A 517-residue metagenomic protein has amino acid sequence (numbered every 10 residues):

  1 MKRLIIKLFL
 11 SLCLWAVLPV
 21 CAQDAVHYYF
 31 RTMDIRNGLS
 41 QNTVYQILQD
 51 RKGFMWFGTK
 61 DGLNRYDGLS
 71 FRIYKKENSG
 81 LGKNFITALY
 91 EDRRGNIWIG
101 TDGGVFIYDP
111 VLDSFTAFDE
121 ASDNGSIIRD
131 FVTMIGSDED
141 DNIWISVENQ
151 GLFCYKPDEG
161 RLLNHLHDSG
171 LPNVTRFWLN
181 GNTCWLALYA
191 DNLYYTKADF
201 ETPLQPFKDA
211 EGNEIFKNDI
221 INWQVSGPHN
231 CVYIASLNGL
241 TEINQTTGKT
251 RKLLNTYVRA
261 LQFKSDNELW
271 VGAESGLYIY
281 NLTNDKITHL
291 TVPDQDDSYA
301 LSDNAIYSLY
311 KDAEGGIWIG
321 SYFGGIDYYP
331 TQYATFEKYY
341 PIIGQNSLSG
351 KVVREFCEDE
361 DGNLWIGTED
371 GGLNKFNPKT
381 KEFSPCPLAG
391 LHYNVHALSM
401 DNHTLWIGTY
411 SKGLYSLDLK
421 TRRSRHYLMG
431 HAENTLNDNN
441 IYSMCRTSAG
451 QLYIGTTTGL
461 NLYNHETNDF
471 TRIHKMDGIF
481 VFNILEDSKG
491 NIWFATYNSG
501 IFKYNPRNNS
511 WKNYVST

Functional and structural regions predicted by a protein language model:
M1-T517: Carboxylate-rich, polar loop motifs that coordinate divalent cations or form catalytic acidic clusters
